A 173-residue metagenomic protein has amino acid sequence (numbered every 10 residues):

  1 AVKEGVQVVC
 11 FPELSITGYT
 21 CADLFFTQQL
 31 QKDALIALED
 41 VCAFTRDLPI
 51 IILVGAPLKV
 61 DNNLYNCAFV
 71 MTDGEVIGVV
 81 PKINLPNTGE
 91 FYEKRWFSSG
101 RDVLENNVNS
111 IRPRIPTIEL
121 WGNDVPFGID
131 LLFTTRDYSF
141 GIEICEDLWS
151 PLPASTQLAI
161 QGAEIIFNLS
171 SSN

Functional and structural regions predicted by a protein language model:
A1-N173: Enzyme catalytic cores with a strong preference for nitrogen-chemistry domains
